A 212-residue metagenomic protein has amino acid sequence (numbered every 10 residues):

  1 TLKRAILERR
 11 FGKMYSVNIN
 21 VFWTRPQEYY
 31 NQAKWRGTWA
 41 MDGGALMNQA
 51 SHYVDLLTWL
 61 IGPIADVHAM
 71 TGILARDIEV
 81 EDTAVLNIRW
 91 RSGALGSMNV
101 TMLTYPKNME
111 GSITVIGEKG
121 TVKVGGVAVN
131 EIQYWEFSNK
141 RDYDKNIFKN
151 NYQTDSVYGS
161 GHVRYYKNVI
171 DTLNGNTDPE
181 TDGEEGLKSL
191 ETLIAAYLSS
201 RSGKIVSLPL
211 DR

Functional and structural regions predicted by a protein language model:
T1-I78, G203: Predominantly a Rossmann-like dinucleotide-binding segment in NAD(P)-dependent oxidoreductases
K3, T58, N87, Y166-I170 (+1 more regions): Non-transmembrane alpha-helical segments in soluble domains of secreted/periplasmic/extracellular proteins
S51, R76, N99-K107: Glycine-rich phosphate/pyrophosphate-binding beta-alpha loops
Y53-V54, Y165-K167, L193: A general structural signal for well-ordered alpha-helical segments in protein cores
D66, L74, V85, W90-A94: Glycine-rich, aromatic-lined ligand/substrate-binding cores of catalytic and carbohydrate-binding domains
E79-T83: A short, glycine/Asx- and small/polar-enriched loop/turn that sits immediately N-terminal to a beta-strand
W90, S112-E184, V206, R212: C-terminal glycine/acidic-rich active-site capping loop/insertion
T192-S202: Short arginine-rich
